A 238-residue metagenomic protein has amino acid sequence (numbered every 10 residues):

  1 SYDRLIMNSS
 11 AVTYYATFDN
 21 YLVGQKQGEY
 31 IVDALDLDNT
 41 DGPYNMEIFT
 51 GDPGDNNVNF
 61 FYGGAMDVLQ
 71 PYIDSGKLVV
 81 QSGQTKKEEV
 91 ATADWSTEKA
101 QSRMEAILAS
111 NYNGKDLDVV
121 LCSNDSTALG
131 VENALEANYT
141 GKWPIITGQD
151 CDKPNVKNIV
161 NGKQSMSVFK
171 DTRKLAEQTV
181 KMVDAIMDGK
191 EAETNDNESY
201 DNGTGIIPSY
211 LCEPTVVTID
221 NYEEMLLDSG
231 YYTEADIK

Functional and structural regions predicted by a protein language model:
S1-K238: A residue-level marker of the well-folded mature domains of exported/periplasmic proteins
